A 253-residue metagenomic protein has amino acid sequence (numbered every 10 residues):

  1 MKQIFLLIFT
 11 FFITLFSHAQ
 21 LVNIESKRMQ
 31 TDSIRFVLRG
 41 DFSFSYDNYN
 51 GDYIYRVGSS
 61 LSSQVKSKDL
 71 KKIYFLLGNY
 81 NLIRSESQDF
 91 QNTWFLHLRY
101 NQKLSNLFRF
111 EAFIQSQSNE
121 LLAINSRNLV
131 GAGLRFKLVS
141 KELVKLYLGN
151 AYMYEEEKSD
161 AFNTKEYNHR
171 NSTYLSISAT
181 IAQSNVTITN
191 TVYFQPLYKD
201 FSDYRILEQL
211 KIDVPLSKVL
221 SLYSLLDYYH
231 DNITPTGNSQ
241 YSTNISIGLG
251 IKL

Functional and structural regions predicted by a protein language model:
M1-R35: Cleavable N-terminal export/targeting peptides
R28-N48, K71-L76, I188: Transmembrane beta-strand segments of Gram-negative outer membrane beta-barrel proteins
G40-Y46, L76-L82, A112-S116, A132 (+4 more regions): Transmembrane beta-barrel strands of outer-membrane/channel proteins
Y46-R56, R84-Q91, S118-S126, F162 (+2 more regions): Solvent-exposed loop/turn segments connecting transmembrane beta-strands in outer-membrane beta-barrel proteins
S63-S67, Q102, F136-L138, Y154 (+3 more regions): Residue-level signature of outer-membrane beta-barrel architecture
S67-L76, L107-F110, E142-L146, T180-I188 (+1 more regions): Repeated loop/turn-to-beta-strand initiation elements of outer-membrane beta-barrel proteins
Y147-V219: Outer-membrane beta-barrel transmembrane domain signature
Y241-L253: Outer-membrane beta-barrel "beta-signal"
